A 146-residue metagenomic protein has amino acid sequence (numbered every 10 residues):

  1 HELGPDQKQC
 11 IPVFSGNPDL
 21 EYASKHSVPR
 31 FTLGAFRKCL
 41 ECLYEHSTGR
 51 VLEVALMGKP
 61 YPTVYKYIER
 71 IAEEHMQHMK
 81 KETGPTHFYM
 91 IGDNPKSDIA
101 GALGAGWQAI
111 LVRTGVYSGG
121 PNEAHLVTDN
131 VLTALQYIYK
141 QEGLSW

Functional and structural regions predicted by a protein language model:
H1-W146: Asp-based, Mg2+/Mn2+-dependent phosphohydrolase catalytic module
